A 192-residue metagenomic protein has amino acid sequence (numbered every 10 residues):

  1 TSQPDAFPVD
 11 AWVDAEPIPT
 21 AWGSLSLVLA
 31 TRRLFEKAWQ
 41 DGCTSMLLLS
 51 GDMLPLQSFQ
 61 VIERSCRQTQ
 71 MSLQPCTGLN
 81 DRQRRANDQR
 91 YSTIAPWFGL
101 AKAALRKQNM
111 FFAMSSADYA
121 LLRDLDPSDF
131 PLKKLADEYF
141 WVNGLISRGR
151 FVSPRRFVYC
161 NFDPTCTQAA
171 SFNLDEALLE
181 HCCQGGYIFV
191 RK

Functional and structural regions predicted by a protein language model:
T1-K192: ER/Golgi luminal nucleotide-sugar-dependent glycosyltransferases, focusing on the catalytic module
